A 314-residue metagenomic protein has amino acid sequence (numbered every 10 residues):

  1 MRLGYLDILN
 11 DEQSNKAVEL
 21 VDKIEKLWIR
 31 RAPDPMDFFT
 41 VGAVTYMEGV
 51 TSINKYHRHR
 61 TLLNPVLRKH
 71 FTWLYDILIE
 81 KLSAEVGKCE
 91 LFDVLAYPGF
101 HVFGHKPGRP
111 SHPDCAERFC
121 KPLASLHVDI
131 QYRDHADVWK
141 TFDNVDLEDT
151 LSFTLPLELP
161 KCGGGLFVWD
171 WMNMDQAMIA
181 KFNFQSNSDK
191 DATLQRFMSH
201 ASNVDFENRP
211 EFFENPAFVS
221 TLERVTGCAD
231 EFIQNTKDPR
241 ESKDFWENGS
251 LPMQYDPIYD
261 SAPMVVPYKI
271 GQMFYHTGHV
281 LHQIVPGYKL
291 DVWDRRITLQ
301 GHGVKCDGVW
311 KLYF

Functional and structural regions predicted by a protein language model:
M1-K81: N-terminal auxiliary "cap/dimerization" subdomain that precedes the catalytic jelly-roll/cupin core of mononuclear
L3, L95-Y97, K121-L123, E148-T154 (+3 more regions): Extracellular structured ligand-interaction cores
T45-C120, V138-V145: Signature of the catalytic double-stranded beta-helix
G108-P267, V309-Y313: Catalytic core of non-heme Fe(II) oxygenases with the double-stranded beta-helix
L151-L155, D291-V309: A short hydrophobic beta-strand segment most commonly corresponding to one strand of the jelly-roll/cupin
M264, L281-L290: Short beta-strand His + acidic residue motifs that chelate non-heme Fe in jelly-roll/DSBH and cupin folds
V266-H282: Conserved metal-binding segment of the jelly-roll/cupin
